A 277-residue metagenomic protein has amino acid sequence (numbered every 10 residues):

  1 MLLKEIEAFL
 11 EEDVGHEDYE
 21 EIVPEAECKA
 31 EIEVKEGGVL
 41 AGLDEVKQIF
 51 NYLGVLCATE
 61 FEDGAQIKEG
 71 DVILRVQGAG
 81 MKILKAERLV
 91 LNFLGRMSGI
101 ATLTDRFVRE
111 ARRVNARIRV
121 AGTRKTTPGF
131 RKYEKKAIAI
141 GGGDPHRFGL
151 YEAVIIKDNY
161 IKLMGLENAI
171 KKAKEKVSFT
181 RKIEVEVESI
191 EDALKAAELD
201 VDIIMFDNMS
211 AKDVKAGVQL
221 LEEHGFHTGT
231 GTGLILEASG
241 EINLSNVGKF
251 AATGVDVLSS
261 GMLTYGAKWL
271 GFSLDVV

Functional and structural regions predicted by a protein language model:
M1-L199, I203, K215-L220, E237 (+3 more regions): Acidic/glycine-rich phosphate/pyrophosphate-binding loops and surrounding catalytic core that coordinate Mg2+
I190, S210-K212, I242-L244, T264: Short Gly/Pro-enriched loop/turn and capping motifs at secondary-structure junctions
F206-D207, L236-I242, S260-M262: Glycine-rich beta-strand-to-loop/alpha-helix junction loops that act as flexible
S210, E222, G240-N243, K249-A251: Catalytic-pocket segment enriched in acidic/His residues
E223-H224, V255-D256, V276-V277: Short, hinge-like loop/turn segments at secondary-structure boundaries
T230-T232: Short Gly/Ser/Thr- and charged-rich N-terminal loops/segments that act as flexible capping/hinge elements
M262-V277: Short, charged, intrinsically disordered terminal tails
